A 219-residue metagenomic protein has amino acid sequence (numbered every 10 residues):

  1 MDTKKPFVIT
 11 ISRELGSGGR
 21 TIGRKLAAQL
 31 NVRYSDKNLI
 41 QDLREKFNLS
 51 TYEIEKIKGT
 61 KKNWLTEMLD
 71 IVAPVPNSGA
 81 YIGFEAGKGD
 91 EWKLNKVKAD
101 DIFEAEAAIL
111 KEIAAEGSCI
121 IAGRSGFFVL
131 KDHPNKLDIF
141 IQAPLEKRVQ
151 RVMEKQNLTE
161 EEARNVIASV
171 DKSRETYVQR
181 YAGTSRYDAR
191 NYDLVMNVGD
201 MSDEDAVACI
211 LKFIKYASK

Functional and structural regions predicted by a protein language model:
M1-N95, F103-A108, E112-S118, V129-L137 (+3 more regions): Glycine-rich phosphate-binding loop of ATP-dependent small-molecule kinases
S12, K96-F103, D171, S185 (+1 more regions): Conserved phosphate/pyrophosphate-binding and hydrolysis machinery centered on Walker-type P-loop NTPases, extending
E14, P144, G199-M201: Structured loop/turn residues at secondary-structure junctions
N63-I71, S78-G83, T159-D203: Small-molecule kinase domains that catalyze NTP-dependent phosphoryl transfer to phosphate-bearing small molecules
R124-F127: Short, polar loop motifs at secondary-structure junctions
D132-Q156, E160-V170: Conserved phosphate-donor/acceptor-positioning beta-strand/loop module used by diverse small-molecule
S202, A206-I210: Short, hydrophobic-biased amphipathic alpha-helical segments
